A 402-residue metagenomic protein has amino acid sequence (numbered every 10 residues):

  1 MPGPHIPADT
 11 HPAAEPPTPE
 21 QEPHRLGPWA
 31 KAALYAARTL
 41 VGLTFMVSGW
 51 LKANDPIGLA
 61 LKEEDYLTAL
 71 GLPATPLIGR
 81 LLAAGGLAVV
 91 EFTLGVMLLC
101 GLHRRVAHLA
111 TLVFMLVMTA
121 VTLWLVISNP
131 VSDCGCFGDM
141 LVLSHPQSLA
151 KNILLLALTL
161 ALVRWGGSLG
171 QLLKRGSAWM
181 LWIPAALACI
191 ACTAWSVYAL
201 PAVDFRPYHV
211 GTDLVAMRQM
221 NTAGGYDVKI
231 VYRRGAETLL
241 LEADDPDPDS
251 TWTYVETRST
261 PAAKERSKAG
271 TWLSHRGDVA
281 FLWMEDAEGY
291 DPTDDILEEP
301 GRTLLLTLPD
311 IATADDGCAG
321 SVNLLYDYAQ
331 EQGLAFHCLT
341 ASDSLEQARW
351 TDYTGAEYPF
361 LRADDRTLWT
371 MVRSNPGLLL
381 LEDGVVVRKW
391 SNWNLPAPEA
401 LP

Functional and structural regions predicted by a protein language model:
P2-K31, L169-M180: Membrane-interfacial, low-structure loops and terminal tails that flank and connect transmembrane helices in multi-pass
K31-A53, R80-V121: Functionalized membrane-embedded alpha-helices
V47-D55, V117-N129, C192-A199: C-terminal TM-helix exit segments that contain a strictly Trp-centered aromatic cap at the helix terminus
L61-I78: Perimembrane loop-to-helix junctions flanking transmembrane segments
L116-L169: Membrane-embedded alpha-helical segments of integral membrane proteins
L173-D204: Internal/C-terminal transmembrane anchor helices
C192-E298: Membrane-interface segments at or immediately adjacent to transmembrane helices that form the boundary between
D286, D291-P402: Solvent-exposed soluble domains appended to multi-pass membrane proteins
